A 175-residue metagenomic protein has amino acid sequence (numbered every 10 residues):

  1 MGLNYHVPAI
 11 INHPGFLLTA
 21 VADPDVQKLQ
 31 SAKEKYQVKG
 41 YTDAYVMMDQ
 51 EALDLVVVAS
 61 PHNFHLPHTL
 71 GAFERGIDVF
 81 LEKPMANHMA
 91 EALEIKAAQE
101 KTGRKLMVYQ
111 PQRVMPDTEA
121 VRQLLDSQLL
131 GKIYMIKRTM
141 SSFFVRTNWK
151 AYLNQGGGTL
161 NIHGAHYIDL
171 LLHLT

Functional and structural regions predicted by a protein language model:
M1-Y36: N-terminal Rossmann-like dinucleotide-binding module
Y5, S31, V46, L55 (+5 more regions): Alpha-helical elements of Rossmann-like donor-binding domains used by nucleotide-donor carbohydrate transfer enzymes
H13-P14, Q50-E51, M115: Acidic-histidine catalytic/liganding microenvironments
F16-A20, D54-V56, G158-T159: Short active-site oxyanion
Q37-V46: Conserved SAM-binding strand-loop segment of SAM-dependent methyltransferases
L55-H62, L66-R113: Beta-strand-loop-alpha-helix segment that lines the small-molecule cofactor/substrate pocket of alpha/beta enzymes
Q112-T175: Predominantly a Rossmann-like dinucleotide-binding segment in NAD(P)-dependent oxidoreductases
